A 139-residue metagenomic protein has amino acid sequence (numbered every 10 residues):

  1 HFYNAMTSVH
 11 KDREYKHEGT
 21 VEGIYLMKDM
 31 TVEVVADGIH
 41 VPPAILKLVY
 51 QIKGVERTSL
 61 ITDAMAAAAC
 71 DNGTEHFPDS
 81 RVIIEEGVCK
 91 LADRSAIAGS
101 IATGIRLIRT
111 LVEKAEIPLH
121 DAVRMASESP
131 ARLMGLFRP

Functional and structural regions predicted by a protein language model:
H1-E18: Divalent metal-binding pocket/active-site signature
K16-V34, G38, I45, Y50-P139: His/Asp/Glu-enriched, well-ordered alpha-helical/loop segment that forms or immediately abuts the divalent-metal
